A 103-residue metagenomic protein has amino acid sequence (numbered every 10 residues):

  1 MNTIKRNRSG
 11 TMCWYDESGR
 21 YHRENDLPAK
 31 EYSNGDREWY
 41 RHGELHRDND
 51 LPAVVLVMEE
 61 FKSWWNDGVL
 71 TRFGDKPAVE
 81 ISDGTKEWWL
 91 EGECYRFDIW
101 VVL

Functional and structural regions predicted by a protein language model:
M1-L103: Glycine/tyrosine- and acidic-biased, solvent-exposed loop/turn segments at the edges of beta-strands
